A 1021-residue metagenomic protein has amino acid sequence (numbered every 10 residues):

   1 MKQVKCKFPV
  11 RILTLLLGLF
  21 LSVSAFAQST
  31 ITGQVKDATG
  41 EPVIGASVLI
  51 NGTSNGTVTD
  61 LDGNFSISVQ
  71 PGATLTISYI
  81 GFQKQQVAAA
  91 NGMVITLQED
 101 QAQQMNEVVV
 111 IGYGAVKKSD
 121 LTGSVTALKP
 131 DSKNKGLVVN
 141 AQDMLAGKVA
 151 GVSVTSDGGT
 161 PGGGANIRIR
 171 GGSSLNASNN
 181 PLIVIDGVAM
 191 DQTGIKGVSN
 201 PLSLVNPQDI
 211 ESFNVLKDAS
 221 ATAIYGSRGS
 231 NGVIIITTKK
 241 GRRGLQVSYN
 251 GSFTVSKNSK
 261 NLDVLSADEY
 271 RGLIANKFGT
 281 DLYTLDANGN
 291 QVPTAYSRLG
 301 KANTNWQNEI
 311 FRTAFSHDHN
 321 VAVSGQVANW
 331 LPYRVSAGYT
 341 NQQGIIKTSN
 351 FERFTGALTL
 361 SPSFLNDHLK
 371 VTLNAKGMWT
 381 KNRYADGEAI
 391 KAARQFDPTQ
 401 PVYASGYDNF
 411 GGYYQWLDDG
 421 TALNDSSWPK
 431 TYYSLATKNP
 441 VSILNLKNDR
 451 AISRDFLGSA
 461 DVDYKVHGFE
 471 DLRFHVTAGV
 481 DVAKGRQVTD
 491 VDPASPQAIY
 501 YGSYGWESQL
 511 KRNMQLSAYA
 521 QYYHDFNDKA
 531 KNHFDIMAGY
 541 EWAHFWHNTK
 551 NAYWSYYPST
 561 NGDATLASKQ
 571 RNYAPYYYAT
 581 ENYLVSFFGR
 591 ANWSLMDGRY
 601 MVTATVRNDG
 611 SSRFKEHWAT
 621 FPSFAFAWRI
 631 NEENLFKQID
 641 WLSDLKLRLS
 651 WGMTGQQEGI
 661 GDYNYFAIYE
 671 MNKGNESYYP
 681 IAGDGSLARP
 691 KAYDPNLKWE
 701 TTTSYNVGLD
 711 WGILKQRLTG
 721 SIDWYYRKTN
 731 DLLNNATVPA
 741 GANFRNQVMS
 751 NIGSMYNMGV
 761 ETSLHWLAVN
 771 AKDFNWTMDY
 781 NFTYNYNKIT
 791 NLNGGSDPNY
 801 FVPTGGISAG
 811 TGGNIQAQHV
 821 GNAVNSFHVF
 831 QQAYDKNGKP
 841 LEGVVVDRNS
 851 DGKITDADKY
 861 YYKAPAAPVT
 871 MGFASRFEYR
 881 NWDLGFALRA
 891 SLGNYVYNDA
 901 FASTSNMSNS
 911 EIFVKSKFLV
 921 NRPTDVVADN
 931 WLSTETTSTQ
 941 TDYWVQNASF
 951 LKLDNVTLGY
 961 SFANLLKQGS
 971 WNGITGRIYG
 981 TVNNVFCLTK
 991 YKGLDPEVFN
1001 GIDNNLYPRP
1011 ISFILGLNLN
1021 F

Functional and structural regions predicted by a protein language model:
M1-F364, L369-M378, D386, L457-G458 (+4 more regions): Short, small/polar-rich motifs associated with maturation and membrane association, primarily at protein termini
N166, Q208-E211, T222, G229-S256 (+11 more regions): Transmembrane beta-barrel strand/turn architecture of Gram-negative outer membrane proteins
S248, A275, I752-G759, V802-K839 (+3 more regions): C-terminal beta-signal and terminal closure region of outer-membrane beta-barrel proteins
S248-G300, N551, L767-P865, N983: Conserved small-residue
D268-A302, K391-S442, D492-Y504, W546-P575 (+7 more regions): Surface-exposed loop/turn segments flanking beta-strands in extracellular/periplasmic regions
V292-A295, V441, Q570-R571, K839 (+1 more regions): Extracytoplasmic gating/loop element in the C-terminal half of outer-membrane beta-barrel translocons and assembly
Y296-S324, A328, D492, Q497-R599 (+2 more regions): Outer-membrane beta-barrel transmembrane domain signature of Gram-negative proteins, especially the mid-to-C-terminal
S568-F588, N675-T719, V748-A771, A864-T870 (+1 more regions): Outer-membrane beta-barrel signature, preferentially recognizing the C-terminal barrel domain of Gram-negative
